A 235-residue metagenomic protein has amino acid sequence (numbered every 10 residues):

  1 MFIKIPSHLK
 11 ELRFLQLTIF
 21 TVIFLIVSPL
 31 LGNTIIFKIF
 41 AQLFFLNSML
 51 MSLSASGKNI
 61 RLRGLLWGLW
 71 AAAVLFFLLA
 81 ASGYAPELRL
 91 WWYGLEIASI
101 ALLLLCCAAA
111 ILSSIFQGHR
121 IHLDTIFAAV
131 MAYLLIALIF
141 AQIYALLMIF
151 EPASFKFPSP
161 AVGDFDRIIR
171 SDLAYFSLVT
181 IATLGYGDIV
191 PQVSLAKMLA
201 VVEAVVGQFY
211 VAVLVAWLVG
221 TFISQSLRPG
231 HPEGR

Functional and structural regions predicted by a protein language model:
M1-T18, R61: N-terminal membrane topogenic signal
K10-L25, L69-V74: Alpha-helical transmembrane segments
I26-K38, L53-R61, E87: Short, hydrophobic transmembrane alpha-helix segments
L30-T34, I139-Y175: Outer-pore turret/helix-boundary of cation channels
G32-L46, Y93-L103, S171-A174: Structural signature of hydrophobic alpha-helical transmembrane segments
R61-A73, Y93-I100, I121-V130: Cytoplasmic-side transmembrane-helix entry/capping segments in multi-pass membrane proteins
C107-A153: Pore-domain transmembrane helices of cation channels
F165-P229: Pore domain of cation channels
